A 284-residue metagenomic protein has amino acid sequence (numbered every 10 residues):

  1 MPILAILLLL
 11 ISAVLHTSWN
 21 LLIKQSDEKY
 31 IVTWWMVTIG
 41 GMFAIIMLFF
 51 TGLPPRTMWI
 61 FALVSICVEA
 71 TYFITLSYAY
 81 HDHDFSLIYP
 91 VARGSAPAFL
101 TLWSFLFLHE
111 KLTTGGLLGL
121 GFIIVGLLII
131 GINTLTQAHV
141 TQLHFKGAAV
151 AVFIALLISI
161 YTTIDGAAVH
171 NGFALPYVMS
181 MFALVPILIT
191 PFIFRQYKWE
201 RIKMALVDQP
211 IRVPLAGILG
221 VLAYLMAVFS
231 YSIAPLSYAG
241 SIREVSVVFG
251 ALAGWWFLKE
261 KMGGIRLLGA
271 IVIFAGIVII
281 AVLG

Functional and structural regions predicted by a protein language model:
M1-C67, F73-F85, I132-V150, A183-I233 (+2 more regions): Membrane-interface interhelical linkers
M1-L7, A98-L156, G166, G263-G284: Juxtamembrane helix-loop boundary signature in multi-pass membrane transporters
L10, V14, T38-I45, L117-L127 (+5 more regions): Hydrophobic alpha-helical transmembrane segments of multipass integral membrane proteins
A13-T17, I45, I66, A70-I74 (+9 more regions): Hydrophobic/small/kink-forming positions within alpha-helical transmembrane segments of polytopic membrane proteins
V64-V68, H81-L128, V178-P186, L236-W256: Specific alpha-helical transmembrane segments that line the substrate/conduction pathway and gating interfaces
I160, F173-L175: Generic multipass alpha-helical transmembrane bundles of integral membrane proteins
L222-G284: C-terminal appended segment following the main domain
